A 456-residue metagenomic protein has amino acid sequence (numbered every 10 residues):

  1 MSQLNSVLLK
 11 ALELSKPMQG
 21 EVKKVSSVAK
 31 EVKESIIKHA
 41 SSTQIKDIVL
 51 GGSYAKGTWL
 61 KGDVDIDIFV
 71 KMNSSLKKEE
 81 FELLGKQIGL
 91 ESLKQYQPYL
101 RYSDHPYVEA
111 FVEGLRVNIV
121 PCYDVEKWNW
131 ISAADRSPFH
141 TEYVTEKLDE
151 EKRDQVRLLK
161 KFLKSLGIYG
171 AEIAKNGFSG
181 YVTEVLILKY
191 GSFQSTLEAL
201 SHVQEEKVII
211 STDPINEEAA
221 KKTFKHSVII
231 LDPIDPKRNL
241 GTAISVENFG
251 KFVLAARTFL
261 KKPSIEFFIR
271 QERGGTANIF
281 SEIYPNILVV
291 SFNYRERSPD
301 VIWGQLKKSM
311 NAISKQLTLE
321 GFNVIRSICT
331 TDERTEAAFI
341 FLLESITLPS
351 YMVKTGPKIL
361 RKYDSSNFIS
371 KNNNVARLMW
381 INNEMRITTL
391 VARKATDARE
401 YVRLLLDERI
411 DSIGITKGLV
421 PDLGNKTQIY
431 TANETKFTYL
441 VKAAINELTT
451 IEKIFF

Functional and structural regions predicted by a protein language model:
M1-K61, S75-E79, Y107-E109, C122-D124 (+2 more regions): N-terminal regions immediately upstream of nucleotidyltransferase
E13-G20, V70-K71, F292-P299: Glycine- and acidic
V32-S41, I88-Q97, L163, S309-G321 (+1 more regions): Hydrophobic, Leu/Ile/Phe/Ala-enriched alpha-helical segments that form helix-helix packing faces
I36, L83-W130, L317, I325-A337: Conserved catalytic core of two-metal-ion nucleotidyltransferases
G51-G89, N118-W130, E336-L348: Catalytic metal-binding acidic patch
F111-A171, T183, G191: Internal, well-ordered alpha/beta segment that forms a basic, Gly-enriched binding/recognition surface
E151, R157-D332, F341-L342, I346-K354: Conserved nucleotidyltransferase catalytic core and NTase-mimicking acidic/glycine-rich helix/loop elements in nucleic
D332-F456: Extended, charged low-complexity segments that frequently continue into or abut oligomerization scaffolds
